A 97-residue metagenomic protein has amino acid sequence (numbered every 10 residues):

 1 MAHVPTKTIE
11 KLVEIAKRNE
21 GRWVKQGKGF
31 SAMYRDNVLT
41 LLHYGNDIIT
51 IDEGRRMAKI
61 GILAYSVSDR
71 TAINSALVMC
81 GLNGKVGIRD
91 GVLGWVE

Functional and structural regions predicted by a protein language model:
M1-E97: Terminal leader/tail segments of proteins
